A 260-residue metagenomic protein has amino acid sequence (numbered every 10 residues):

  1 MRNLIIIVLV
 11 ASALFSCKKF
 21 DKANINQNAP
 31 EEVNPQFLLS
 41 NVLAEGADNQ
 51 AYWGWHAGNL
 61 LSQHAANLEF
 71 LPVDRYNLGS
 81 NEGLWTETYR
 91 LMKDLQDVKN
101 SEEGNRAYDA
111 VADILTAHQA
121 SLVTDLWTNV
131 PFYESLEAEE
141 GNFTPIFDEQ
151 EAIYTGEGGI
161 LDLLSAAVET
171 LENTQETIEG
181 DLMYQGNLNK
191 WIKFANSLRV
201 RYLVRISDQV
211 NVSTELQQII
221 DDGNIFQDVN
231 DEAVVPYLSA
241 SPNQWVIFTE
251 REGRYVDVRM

Functional and structural regions predicted by a protein language model:
M1-I25: Bacterial Sec-dependent N-terminal signal peptides
I5, D21-N24, W53, R106 (+2 more regions): Secondary-structure transition/capping residues
I5, V10, H56, H64-N67 (+1 more regions): Terminal low-complexity, poorly structured segments
I6, V10, A44-A47, A51 (+3 more regions): Generic surface-pattern signal
C17-Y89, D97, S101-G104, L216: Membrane-proximal, proline-rich intrinsically disordered regions
A65-M260: Structured, solvent-exposed acidic/aromatic patches
